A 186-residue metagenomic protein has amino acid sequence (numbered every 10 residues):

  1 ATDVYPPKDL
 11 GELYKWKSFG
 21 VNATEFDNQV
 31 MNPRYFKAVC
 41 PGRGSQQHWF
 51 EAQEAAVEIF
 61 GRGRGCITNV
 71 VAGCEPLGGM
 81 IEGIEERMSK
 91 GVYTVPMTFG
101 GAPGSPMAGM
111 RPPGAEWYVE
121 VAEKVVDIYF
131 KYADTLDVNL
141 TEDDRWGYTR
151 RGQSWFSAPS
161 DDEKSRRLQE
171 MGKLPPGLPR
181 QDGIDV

Functional and structural regions predicted by a protein language model:
A1-M110: Conserved AdoMet/S-adenosylmethionine-binding subsite of the radical SAM
A55, I59-F60, L77-V186: Auxiliary Fe-S-binding modules of radical SAM enzymes
